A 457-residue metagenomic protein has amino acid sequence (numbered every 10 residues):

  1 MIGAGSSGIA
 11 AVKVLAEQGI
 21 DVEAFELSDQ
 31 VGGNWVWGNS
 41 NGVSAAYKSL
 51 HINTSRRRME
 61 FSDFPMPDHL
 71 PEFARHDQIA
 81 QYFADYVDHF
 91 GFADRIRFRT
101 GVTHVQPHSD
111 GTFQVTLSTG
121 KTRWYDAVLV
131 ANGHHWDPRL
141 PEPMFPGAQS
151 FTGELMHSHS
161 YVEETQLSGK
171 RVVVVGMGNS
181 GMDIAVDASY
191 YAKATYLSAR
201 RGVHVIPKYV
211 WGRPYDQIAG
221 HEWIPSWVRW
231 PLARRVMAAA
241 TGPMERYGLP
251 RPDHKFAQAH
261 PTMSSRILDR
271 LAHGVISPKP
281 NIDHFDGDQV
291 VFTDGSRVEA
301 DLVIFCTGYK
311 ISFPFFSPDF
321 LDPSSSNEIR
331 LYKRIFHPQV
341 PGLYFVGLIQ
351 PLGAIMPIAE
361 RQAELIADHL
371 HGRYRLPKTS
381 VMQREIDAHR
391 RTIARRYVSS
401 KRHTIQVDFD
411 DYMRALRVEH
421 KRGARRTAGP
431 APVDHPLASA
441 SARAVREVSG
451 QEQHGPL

Functional and structural regions predicted by a protein language model:
M1-S49, E60, P65-R213, E222-M382 (+1 more regions): Flavin (primarily FAD) cofactor-binding/catalytic cores of flavoenzymes
N53-R56: Glycine-rich phosphate-binding loop and adjacent beta-alpha segment of Rossmann(oid) nucleotide-cofactor-binding
I386-A394: Long alpha-helical segments found as membrane-embedded helices
